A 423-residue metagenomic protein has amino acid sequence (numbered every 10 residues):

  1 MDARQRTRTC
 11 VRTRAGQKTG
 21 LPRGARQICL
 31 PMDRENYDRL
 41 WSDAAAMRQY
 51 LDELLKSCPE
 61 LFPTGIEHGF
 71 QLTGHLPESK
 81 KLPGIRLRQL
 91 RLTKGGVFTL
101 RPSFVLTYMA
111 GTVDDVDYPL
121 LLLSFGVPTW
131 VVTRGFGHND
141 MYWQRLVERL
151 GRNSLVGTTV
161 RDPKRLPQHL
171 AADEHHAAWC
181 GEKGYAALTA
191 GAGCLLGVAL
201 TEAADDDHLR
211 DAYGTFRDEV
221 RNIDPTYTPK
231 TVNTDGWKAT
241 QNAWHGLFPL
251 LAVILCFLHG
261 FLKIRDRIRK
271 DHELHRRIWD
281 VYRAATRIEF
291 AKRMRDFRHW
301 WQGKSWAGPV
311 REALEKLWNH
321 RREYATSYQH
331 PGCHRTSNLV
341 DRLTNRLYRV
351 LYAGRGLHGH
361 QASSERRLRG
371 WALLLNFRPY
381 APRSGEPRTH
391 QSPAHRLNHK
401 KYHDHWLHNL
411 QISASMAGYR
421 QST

Functional and structural regions predicted by a protein language model:
D2-L106, G354, E365, R369: Short, conserved DNA-binding cores of transcription-related domains
C10, L21-G24, D218-N233, T240-S364 (+1 more regions): Extended amphipathic alpha-helical interaction segments
G24-M47, A212, R217-E219, L250 (+2 more regions): Long C-terminal interaction/binding lobes of large macromolecular proteins
P31, Y37, S42, R311-L314 (+2 more regions): C-terminal domain-tail junction helix/linker
G95-E182: Short, positively charged, Gly/Tyr-enriched micro-motifs that form contact patches at catalytic or ligand/partner
F98-R101, C194-A199, A353-L357: Short small-residue beta-strand/loop micro-motif enriched in glycine and branched aliphatics
R145-V232, K238, N242-A243, L250: RNase H-like nuclease fold core
E174, G236, G260, F377: Residues immediately flanking
